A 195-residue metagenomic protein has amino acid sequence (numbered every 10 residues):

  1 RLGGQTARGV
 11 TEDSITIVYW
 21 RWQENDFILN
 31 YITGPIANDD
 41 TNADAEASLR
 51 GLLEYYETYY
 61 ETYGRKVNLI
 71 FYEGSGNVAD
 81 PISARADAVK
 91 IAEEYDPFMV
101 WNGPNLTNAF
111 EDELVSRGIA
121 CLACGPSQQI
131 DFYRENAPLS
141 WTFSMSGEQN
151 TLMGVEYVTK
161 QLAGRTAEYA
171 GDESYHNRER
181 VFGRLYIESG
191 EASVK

Functional and structural regions predicted by a protein language model:
R1-D87: N-terminal extracellular/periplasmic Venus flytrap/periplasmic-binding protein-like
Q5-V10, T58-T62, K90-I91, Q161-R178: Surface-exposed acidic, glycine-flexible loop patches that form ligand/cofactor-binding and adhesion interfaces
G9-E12, A37-S48, G76-A84, A92 (+4 more regions): Extracytoplasmic/periplasmic, Sec-exported soluble proteins
Y19-E24, L52-Y63, A92-D96, P104 (+2 more regions): Sec/Tat-exported extracytoplasmic proteins
D44-R50, T58-N136: Beta-alpha junction/loop-to-helix N-cap segments that form part of ligand/metal-binding clefts
P97-K195: Extracytoplasmic ligand/sensor domains, especially the bilobed periplasmic-binding protein
